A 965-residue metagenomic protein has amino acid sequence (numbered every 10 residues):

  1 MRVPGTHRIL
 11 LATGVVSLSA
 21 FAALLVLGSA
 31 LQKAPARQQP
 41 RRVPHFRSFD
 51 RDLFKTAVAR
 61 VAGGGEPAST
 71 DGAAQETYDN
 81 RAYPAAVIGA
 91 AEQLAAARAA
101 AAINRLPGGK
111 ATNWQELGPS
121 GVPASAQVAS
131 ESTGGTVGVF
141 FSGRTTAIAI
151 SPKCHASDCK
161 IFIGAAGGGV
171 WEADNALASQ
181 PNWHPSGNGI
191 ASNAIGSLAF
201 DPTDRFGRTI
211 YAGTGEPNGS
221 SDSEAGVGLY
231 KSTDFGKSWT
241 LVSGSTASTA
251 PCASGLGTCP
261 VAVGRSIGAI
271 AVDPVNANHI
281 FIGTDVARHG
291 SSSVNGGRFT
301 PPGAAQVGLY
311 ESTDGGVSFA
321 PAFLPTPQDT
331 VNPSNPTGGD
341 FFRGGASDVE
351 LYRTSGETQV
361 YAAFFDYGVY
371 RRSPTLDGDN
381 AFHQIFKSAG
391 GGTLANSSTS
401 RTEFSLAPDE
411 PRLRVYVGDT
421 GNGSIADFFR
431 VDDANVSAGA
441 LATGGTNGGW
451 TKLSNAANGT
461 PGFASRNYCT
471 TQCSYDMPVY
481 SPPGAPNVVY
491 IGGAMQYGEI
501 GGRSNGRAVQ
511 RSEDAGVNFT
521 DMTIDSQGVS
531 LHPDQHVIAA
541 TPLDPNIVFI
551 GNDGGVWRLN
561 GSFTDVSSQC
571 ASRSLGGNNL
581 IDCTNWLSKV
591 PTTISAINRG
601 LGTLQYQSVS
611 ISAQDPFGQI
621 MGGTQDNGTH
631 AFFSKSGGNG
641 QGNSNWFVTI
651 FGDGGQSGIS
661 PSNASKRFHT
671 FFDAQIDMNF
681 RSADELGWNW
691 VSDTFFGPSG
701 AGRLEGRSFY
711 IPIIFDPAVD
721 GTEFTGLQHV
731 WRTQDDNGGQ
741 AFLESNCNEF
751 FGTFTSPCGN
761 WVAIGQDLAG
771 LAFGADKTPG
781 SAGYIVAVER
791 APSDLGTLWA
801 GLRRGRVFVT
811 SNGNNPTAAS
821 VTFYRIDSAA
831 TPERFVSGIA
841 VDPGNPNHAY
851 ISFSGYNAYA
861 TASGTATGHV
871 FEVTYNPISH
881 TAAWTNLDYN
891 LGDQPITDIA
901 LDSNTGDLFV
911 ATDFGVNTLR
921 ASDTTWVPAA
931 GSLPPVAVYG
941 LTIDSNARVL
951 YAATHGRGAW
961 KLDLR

Functional and structural regions predicted by a protein language model:
R2-S17: N-terminal Sec-pathway targeting helices
L18-S29: Hydrophobic alpha-helical membrane-insertion segments, chiefly the h-region of N-terminal signal peptides
G28, P35-R965: Beta-propeller blade termini and top-face loops
